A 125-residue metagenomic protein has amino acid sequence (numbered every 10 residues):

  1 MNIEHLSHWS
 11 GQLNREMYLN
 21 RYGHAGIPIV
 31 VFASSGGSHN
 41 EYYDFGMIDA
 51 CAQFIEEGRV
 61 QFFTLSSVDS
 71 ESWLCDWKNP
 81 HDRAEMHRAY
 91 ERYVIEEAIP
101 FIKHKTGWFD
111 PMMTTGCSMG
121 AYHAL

Functional and structural regions predicted by a protein language model:
M1-L125: Non-catalytic cap/lid and distal C-terminal segments of serine-dependent acyl enzymes
